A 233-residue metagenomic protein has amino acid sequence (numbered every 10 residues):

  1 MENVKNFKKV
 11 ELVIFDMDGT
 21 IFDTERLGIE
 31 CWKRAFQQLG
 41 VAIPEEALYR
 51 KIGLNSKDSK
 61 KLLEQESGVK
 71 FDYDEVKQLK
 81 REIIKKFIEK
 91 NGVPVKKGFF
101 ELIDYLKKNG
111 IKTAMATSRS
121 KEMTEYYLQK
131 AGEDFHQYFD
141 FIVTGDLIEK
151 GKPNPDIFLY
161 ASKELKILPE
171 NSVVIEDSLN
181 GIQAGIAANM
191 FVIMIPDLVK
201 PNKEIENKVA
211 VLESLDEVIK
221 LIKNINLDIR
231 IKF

Functional and structural regions predicted by a protein language model:
M1-E11, D104-Y105, S120-F233: Asp-based, Mg2+/Mn2+-dependent phosphohydrolase catalytic module
E2-Y49: Active-site neighborhood of HAD-like aspartate-dependent phosphohydrolases
N3-V4, K9, F87-M115: Short, acidic loop-to-helix structural element flanking the phosphoryl-transfer center in phosphate-processing enzymes
T20, T117-R119: Conserved phosphate-coupling serine/threonine residues in phosphotransfer and NTP-handling enzymes
L27, L54-N55, P94-G98, R119 (+3 more regions): Short beta->alpha linker loops
V41-R50, V69-Q78, F135-F139: Short, surface-exposed acidic
A42-I43, N55, L168, F191: Short coil/turn motifs that cap or connect alpha-helices
G53-F87, D104-Y105: A metal-dependent, Asp-based hydrolase signature
